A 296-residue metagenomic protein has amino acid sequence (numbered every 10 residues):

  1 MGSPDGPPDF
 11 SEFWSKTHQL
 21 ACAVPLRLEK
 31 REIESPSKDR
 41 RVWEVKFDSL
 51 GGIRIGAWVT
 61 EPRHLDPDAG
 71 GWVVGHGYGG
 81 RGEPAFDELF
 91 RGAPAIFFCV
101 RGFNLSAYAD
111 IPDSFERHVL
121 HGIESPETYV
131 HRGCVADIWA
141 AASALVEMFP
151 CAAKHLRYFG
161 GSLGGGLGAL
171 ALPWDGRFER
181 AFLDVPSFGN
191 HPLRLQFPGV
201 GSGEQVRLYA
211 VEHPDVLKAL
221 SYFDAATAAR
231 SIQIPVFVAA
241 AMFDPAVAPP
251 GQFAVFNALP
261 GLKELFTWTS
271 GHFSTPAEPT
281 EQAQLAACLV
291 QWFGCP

Functional and structural regions predicted by a protein language model:
M1-R41: N-terminal targeting or regulatory segments adjacent to alpha/beta-hydrolase or S9 domains
A57-E61, P67-G79: Short beta-strand element of the alpha/beta-hydrolase
P94-A136: Cap/lid segment of the alpha/beta-hydrolase catalytic domain
L120-S162: Gly/Ser-rich "nucleophile elbow"/oxyanion-hole loop immediately N-terminal to the catalytic nucleophile in hydrolases
L167-E212, T267: Hydrolase active-site cap/lid region
S231-I232, V238-A240: Short beta-strand/loop motif that positions the catalytic acidic residue of the alpha/beta-hydrolase fold
M242-V247, S274: Acidic catalytic loop of the alpha/beta-hydrolase fold
F253-P296: C-terminal catalytic histidine-bearing segment of alpha/beta-hydrolase fold enzymes
